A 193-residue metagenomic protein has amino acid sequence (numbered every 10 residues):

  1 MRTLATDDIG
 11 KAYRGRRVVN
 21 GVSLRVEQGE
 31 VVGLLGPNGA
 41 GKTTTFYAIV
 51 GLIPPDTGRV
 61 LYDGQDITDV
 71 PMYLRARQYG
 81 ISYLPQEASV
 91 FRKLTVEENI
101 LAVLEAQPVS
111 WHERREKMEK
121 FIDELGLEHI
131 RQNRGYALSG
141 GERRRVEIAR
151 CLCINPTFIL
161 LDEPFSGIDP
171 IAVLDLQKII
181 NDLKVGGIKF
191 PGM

Functional and structural regions predicted by a protein language model:
L35-P37: The feature captures the beta-strand-to-loop junction immediately N-terminal to the Walker
V50: Helix-to-loop junction immediately C-terminal to a conserved catalytic motif
G58-D66, R77-Q78: Conserved ABC transporter NBD signature motif
K93-L101: Short coil-to-helix segment of the ABC ATPase nucleotide-binding domain corresponding to the Q-loop/switch region
H112-I130, L160, K178-N181: Conserved ABC ATPase "signature" region
R134-L138, E142: Conserved ABC ATPase signature
N155: Conserved catalytic motifs of ABC-family nucleotide-binding domains
